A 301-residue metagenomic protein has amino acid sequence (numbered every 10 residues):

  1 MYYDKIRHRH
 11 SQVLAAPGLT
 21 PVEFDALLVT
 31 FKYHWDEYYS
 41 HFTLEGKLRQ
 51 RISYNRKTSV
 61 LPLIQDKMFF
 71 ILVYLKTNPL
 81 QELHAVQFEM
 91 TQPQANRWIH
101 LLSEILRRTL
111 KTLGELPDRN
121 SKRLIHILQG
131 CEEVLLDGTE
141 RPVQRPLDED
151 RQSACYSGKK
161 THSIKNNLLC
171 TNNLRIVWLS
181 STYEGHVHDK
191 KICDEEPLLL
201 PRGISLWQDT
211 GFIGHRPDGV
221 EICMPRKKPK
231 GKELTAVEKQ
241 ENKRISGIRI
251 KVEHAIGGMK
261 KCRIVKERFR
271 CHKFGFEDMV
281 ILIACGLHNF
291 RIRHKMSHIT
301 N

Functional and structural regions predicted by a protein language model:
M1-T58, M296: Charged, often Cys/His-bearing segments associated with DNA-binding zinc-finger transcription factors
Q12, L63-T77: Short, amphipathic alpha-helical "recognition" segments used to contact nucleic acids or chromatin
P17, V60, F70, Y74 (+2 more regions): Short, charged/polar micro-motifs that form catalytic or ligand-binding hotspots
T20, L63, L234-V237: Ser/Thr-centered flexible coil motifs
L28, I71-L72, D194: A cross-family signal for key residues in well-ordered alpha-helices that form functional helical elements
Y54-S59, M68-I71, S121-L124, K165: Short, charged beta->alpha transition segments
N78-N301: Short, well-ordered secondary-structure "scaffold" segments embedded in the functional core of diverse domains
